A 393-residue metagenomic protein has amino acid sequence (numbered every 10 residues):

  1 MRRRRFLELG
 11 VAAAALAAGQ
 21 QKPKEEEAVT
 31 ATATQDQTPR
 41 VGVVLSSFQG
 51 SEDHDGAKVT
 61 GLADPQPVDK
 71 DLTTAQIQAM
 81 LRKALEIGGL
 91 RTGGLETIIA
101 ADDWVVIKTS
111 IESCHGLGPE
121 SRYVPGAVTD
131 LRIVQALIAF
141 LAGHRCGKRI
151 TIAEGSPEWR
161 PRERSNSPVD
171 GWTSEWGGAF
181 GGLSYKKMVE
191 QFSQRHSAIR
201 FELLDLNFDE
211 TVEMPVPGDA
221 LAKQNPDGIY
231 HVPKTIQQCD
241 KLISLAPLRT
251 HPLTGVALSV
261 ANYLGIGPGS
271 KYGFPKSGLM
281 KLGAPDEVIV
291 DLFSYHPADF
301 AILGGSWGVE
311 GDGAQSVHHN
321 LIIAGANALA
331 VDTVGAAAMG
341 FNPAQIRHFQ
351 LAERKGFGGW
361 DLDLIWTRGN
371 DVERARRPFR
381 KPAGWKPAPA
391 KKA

Functional and structural regions predicted by a protein language model:
R3-A393: N-terminal and secondary-structure boundary signal
